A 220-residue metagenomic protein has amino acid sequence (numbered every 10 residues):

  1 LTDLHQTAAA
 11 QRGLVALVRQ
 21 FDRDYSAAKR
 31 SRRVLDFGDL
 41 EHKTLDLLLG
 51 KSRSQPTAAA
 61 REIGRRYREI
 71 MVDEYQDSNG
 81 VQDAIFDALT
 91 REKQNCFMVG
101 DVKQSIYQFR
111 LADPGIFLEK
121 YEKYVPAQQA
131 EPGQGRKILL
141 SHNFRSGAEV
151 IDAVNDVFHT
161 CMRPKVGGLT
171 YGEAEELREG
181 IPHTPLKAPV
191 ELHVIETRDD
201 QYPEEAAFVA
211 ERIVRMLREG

Functional and structural regions predicted by a protein language model:
L1-T2, R12-L14, Y171, L177: Generic hydrophobic, helix-prone segments enriched in Leu/Val/Ile
D3-Y121, L139-E149, A153: Conserved helicase NTPase motor core
T7, R30-R32, S54-P56, I106 (+4 more regions): Short, polar/flexible loop-turn hinges at active-site or ligand-entry regions and domain interfaces
L40, F109-A112, E119-E122, H159 (+2 more regions): A broadly tuned "polar low-complexity/structure-edge" signature
L49, V72, R91-Q94, E122-Q129 (+2 more regions): Non-catalytic alpha-helical coupling and interface elements of nucleotide-dependent molecular machines and regulators
Q94, G135, V190: Short, conserved active-site loop motifs that form the nucleotide-linked donor/cofactor pocket
K123-G133, E179-K187: Short, conserved catalytic or adaptor-binding loops enriched in Gly and charged residues
L139-R215: Helicase-core coupling region on the C-terminal RecA-like lobe
